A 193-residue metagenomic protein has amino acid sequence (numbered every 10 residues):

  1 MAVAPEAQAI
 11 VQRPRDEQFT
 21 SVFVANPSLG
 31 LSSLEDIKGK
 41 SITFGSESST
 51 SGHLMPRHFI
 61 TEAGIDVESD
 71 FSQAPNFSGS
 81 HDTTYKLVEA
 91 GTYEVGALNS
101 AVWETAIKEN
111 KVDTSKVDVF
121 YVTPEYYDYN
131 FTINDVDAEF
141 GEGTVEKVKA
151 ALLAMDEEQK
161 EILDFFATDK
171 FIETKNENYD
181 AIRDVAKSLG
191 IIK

Functional and structural regions predicted by a protein language model:
M1-G30, S100: Short, glycine-/small- and polar/acidic-enriched structural segments that line small-molecule recognition paths
A2-A4, R15-Q18, D36, V67 (+3 more regions): Extracellular/periplasmic catalytic domains that process cell-envelope and extracellular macromolecules
E6-Q8, K38-K40, Y93: Loop/turn elements at helix/coil->beta-strand transitions in domains of secreted/extracellular proteins
Q12, S69, E161-I162: Surface-exposed patches in mature extracellular/periplasmic domains of secreted proteins
T20, L34, H53, R57 (+7 more regions): Extracytoplasmic/secreted envelope proteins and their assembly/folding machinery, especially bacterial periplasmic
A25-S41, E146-K147, A154: Hinge/capping helix and adjacent helix->loop/strand transition within the periplasmic-binding protein
L29, S41-G141: Pocket-lining segment of extracytoplasmic ligand-binding domains
Y126, T132-I133, D137-K193: An extracytoplasmic/periplasmic, membrane-proximal ligand-sensing/linker region
